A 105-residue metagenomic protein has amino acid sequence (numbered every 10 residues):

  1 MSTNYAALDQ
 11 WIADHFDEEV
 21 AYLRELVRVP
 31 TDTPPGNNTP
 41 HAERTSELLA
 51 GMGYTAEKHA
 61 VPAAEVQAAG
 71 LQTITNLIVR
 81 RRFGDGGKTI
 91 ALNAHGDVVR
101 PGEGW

Functional and structural regions predicted by a protein language model:
S2-W105: Acidic/His- and Gly-rich active-site-bordering loop/insert found across diverse amide/peptide-bond hydrolases
